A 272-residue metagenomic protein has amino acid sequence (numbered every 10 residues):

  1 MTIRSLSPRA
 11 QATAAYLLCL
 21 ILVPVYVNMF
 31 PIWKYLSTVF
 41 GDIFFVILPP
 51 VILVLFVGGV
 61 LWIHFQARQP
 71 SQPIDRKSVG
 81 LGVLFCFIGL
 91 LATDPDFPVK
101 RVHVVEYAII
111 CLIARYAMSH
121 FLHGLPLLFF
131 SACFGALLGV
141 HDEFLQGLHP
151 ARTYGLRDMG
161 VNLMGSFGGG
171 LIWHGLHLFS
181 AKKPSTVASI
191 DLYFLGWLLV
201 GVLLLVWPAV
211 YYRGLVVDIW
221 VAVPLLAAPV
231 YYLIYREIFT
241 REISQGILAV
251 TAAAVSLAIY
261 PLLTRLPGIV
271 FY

Functional and structural regions predicted by a protein language model:
M1-H141, G147, L156, G170-L171 (+1 more regions): Bulky hydrophobic segments
G160-M164: Pore- or pathway-lining transmembrane helices of multi-pass membrane proteins that form conduits for solutes/ions
